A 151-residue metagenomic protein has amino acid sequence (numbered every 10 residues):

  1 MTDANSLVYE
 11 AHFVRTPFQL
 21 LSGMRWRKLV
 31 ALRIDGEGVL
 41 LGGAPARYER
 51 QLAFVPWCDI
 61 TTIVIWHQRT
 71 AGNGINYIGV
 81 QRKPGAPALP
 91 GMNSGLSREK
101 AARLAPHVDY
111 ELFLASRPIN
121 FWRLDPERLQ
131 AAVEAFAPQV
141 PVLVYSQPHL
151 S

Functional and structural regions predicted by a protein language model:
M1-E37, R47-A53: Anionic N-terminal interaction surfaces
D3-S6, G85, G91-S151: Terminal and domain-flanking low-complexity segments
A11, L32-I34, V39, I60-I63 (+3 more regions): Hydrophobic beta-strand residues in large extracellular and virion-surface proteins
T16, E37, A44, Q68 (+3 more regions): Generic structural motif
F18, V39-L40, E111-L112: Generic signal for short, ordered secondary-structure residues within or immediately flanking folded domains
M24-W26, A31-R33, R47, W57 (+4 more regions): A generic structural signal for short, solvent-exposed coil/turn residues that cap or connect secondary-structure
W26, G36-Y77: Phosphoinositide-binding peripheral membrane targeting modules
W66-K100: Active-site/pore-lining binding-face segments in mid-to-C-terminal subdomains
